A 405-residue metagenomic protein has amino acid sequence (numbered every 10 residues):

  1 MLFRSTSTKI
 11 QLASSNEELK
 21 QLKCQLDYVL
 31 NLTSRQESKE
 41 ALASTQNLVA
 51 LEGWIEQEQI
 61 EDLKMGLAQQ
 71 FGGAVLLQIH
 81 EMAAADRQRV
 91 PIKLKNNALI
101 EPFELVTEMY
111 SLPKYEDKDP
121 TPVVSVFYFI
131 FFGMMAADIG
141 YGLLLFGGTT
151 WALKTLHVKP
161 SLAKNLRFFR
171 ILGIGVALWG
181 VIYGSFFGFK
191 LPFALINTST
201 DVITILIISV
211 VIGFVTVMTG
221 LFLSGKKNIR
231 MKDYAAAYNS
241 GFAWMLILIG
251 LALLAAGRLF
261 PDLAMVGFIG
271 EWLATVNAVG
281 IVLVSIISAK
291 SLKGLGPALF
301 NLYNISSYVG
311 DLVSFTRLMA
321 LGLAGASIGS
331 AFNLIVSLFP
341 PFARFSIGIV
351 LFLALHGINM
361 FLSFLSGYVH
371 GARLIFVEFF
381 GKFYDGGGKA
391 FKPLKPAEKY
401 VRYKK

Functional and structural regions predicted by a protein language model:
T8-L63: Coiled-coil termination/hinge junctions
E61-K405: Conserved, carboxylate-rich catalytic/transport cores that coordinate ions
